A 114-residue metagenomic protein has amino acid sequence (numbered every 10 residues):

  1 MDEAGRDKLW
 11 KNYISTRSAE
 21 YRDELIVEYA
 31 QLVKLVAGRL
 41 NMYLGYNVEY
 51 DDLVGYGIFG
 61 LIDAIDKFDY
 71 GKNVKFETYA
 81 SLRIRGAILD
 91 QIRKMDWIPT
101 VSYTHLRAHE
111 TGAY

Functional and structural regions predicted by a protein language model:
M1-I98: Alpha-helical promoter-recognition and RNA polymerase-docking modules of transcription initiation factors, dominated by
T104-A113: Conserved small/polar residues in nucleotide/adenosyl-binding loops
